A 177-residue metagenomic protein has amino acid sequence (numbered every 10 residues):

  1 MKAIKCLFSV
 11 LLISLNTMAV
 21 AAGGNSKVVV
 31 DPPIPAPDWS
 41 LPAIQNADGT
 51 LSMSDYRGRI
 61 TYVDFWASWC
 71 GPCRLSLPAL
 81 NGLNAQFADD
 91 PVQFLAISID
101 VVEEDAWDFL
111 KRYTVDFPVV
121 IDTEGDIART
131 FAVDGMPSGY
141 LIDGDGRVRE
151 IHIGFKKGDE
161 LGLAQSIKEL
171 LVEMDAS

Functional and structural regions predicted by a protein language model:
M1-K5: Positively charged n-region of N-terminal signal peptides that target proteins for export
L7-T17: Bacterial N-terminal signal peptides
A19-S40: N-proximal helix/coil linker or "cap" segments that precede and/or mark the start of modular domains
W39-T61: A short beta-strand-turn-helix
R59-T61, F65-W69, G135: Short pre-active-site segment immediately N-terminal to redox-active cysteine/selenocysteine motifs in thiol-based
F65-G82: Conserved redox-active cysteine motifs that mediate thiol-disulfide chemistry, especially di-cysteine Cys-X(1-2)-Cys
P91-E103, V115-E124: Thiol-based oxidoreductase modules, predominantly thioredoxin-like and allied folds used for disulfide exchange
D108-D116, T123-K168: Thiol/disulfide oxidoreductase modules built on the thioredoxin-like
